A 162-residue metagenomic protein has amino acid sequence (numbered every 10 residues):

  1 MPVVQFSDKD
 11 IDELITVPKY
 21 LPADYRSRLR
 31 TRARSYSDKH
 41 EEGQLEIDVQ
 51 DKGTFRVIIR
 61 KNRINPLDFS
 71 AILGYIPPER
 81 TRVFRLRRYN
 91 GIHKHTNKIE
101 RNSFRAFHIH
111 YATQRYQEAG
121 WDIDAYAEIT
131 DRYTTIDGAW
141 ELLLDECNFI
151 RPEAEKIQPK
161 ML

Functional and structural regions predicted by a protein language model:
M1-I64: Charge-rich, low-complexity N-terminal segments
D8, V49-D51, I59-K61, R88-G91 (+4 more regions): Surface-exposed beta-strand edges and flanking loops
K9-T16, I47, P77-G91, D145-C147: Charged, low-complexity, helix/coiled-coil-prone segments
K19, A23, I109-Y111, K160: Generic low-complexity segments that are intrinsically disordered, proline-rich and/or Lys/Arg-biased
D38-E42, N65-D68, A106, R115: A short, compositionally biased
S70-T130: An exposed acidic His-Trp-rich patch
T130-L162: Acidic, proline/glycine-rich low-complexity IDRs
